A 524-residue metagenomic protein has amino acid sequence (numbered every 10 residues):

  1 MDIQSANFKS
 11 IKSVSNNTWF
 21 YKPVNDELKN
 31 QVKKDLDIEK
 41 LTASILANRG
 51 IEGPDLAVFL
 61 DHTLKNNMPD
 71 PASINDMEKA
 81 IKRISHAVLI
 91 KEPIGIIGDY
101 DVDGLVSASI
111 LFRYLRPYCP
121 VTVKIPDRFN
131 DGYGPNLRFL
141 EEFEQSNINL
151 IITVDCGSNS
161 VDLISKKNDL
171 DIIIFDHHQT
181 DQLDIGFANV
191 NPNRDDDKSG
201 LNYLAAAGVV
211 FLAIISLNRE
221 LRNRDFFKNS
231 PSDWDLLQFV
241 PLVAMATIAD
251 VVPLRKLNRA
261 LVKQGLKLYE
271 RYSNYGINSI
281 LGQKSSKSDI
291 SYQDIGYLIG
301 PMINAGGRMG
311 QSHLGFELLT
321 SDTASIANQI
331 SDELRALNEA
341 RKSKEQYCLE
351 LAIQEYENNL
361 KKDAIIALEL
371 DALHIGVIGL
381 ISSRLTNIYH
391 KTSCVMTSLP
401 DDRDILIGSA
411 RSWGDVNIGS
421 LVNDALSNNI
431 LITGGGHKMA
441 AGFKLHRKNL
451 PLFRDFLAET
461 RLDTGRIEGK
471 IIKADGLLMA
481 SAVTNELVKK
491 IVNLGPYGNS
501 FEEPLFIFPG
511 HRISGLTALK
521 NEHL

Functional and structural regions predicted by a protein language model:
D2-N25: N-terminal amphipathic/basic leader segments beginning at the initiator methionine
V14, K22-L150, N168-D169, R219-D455: Hydrophobic helix-and-loop "lid/oligomerization" segment in the mid-to-C-terminal part of catalytic domains
E141-K228: Active-site cavity-forming subdomains of large catalytic enzyme subunits
H177-H178, P192, H374, H437 (+1 more regions): Histidine-centered active-site/metal-ligand motif
N278, D463-R466, G498-P504: Active-site phosphate-binding and catalytic loops of NTP-dependent enzymes
I407-S409, A441-K444, I471-A482: Short, hydrophobic beta-strand segments
N428-I432, E459-R466: A common structural junction motif
I472-L524: Accessory interdomain/linker segments of ATP-dependent helicases and helicase-like nucleic-acid enzymes that mediate
